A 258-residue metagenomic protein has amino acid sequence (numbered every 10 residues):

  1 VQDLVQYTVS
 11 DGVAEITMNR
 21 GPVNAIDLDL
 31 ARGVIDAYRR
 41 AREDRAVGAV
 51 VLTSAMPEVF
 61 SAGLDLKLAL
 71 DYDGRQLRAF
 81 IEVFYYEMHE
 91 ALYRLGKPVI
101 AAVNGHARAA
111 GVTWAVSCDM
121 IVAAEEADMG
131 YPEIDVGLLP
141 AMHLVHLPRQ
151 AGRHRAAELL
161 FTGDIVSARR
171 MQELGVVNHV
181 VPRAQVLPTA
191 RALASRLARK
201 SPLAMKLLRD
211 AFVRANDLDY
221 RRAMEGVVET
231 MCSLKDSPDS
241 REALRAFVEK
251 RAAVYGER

Functional and structural regions predicted by a protein language model:
V1-N19, D164-A198, K206-A215, E242-R258: Amphipathic alpha-helical segments at domain termini/boundaries
V1-T53, E90: Conserved CoA-thioester-binding segment of acyl-CoA-metabolizing enzymes
I16, G33-V34, L52, D65 (+5 more regions): Terminal peptide-recognition signature
A37, F80-L95, A102: Catalytic-core regions built around general acid/base machinery
S54-M88, A107, D219: Glycine- (often His-adjacent) and acidic-residue-rich active-site loop that binds/positions the CoA thioester
A91-M205, S237, R241-E242: Crotonase-fold acyl-CoA enzyme core
